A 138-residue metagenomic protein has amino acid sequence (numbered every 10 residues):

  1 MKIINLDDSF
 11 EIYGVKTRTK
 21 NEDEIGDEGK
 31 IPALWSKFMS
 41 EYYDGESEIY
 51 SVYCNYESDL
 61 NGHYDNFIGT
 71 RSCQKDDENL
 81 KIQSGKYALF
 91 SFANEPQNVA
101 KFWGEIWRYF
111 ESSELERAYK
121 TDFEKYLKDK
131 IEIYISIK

Functional and structural regions predicted by a protein language model:
M1-K138: A solvent-exposed interaction/effector surface
